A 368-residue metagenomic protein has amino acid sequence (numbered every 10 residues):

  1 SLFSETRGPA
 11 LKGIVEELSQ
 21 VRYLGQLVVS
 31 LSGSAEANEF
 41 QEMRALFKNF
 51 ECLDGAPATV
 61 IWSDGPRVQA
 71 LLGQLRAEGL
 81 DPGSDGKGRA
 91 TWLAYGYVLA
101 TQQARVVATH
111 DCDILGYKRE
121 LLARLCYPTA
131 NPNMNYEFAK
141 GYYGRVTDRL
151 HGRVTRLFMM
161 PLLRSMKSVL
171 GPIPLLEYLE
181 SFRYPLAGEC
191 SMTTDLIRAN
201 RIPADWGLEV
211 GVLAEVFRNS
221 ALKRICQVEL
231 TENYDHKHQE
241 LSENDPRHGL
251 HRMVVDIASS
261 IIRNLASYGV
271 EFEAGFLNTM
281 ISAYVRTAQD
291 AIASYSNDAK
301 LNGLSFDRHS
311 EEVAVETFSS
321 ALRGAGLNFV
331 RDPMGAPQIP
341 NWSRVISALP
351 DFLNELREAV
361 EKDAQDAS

Functional and structural regions predicted by a protein language model:
G13-G25, S34, N49, A130: Short, acidic, metal-binding catalytic loop of nucleotide-sugar glycosyltransferases
N38-Q102: Active-site-proximal specificity loops/subdomain of glycosyltransferases
T101-Y117: Short beta-strand-to-loop acidic/aromatic patch adjacent to the donor-nucleotide binding site
L115-G144: Conserved donor-nucleotide/metal-binding helix-loop-beta segment in metal-dependent transferases, i.e., the alpha-helix
V146-R153, L170-E189: A recurrent flexible, glycine/aromatic-enriched loop bordering the glycosyltransferase active site that acts as
A204, A214-N233: Catalytic donor-sugar/metal-binding loop of nucleotide-sugar-dependent glycosyltransferases
C226-R247: Active-site donor/metal-binding and catalytic loop motifs of nucleotide-sugar-dependent glycosylation enzymes
E240-S368: Terminal low-complexity segments of carbohydrate-biosynthetic enzymes
